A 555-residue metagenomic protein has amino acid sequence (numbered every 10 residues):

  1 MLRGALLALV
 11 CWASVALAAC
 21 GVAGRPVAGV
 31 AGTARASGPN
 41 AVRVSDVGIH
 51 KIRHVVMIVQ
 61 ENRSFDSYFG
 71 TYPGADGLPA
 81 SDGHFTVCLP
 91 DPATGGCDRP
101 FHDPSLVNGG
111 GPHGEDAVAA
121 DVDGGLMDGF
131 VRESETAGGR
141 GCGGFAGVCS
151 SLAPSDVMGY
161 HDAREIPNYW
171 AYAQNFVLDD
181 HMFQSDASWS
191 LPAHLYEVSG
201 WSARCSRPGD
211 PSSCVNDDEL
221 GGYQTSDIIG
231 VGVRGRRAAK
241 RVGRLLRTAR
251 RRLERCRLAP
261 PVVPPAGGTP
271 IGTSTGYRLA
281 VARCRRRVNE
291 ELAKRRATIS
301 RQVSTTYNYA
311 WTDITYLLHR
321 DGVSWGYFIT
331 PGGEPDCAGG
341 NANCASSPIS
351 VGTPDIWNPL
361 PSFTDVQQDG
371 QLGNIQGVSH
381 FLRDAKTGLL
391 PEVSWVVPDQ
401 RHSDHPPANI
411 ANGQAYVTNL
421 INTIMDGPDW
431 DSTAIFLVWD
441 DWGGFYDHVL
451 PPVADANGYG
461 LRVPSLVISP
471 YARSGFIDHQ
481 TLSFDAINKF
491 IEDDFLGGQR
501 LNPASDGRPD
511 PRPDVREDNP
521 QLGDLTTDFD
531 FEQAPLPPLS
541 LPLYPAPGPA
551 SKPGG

Functional and structural regions predicted by a protein language model:
M1-L9: Bacterial N-terminal signal peptides that target proteins for export
L17-A19: C-terminal motif of bacterial Sec signal peptides marking the signal peptidase cleavage site
G21-G555: N-terminal pro-sequences and low-complexity stem/linker regions of secreted or lumenal proteins
